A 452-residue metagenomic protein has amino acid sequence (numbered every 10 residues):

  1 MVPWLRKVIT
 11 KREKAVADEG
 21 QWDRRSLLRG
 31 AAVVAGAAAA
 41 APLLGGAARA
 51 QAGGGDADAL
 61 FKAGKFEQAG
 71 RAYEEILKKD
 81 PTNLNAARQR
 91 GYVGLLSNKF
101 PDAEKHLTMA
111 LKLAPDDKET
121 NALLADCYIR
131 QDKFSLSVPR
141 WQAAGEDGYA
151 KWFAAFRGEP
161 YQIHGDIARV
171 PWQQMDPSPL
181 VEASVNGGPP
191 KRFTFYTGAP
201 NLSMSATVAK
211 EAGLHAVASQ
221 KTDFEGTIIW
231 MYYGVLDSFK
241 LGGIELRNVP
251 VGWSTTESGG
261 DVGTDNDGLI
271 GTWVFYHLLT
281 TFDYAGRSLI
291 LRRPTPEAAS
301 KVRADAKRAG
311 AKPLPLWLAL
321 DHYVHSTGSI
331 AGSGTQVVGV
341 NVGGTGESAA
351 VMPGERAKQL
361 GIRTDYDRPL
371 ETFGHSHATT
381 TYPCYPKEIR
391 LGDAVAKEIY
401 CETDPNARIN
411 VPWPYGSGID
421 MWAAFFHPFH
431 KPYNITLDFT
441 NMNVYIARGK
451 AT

Functional and structural regions predicted by a protein language model:
M1-S26, V34-P42, G46-R49: N-terminal secretory signal peptides
V33-V34, A38, L43, A52-G55 (+1 more regions): Pepsin/retropepsin-fold aspartyl endopeptidases
